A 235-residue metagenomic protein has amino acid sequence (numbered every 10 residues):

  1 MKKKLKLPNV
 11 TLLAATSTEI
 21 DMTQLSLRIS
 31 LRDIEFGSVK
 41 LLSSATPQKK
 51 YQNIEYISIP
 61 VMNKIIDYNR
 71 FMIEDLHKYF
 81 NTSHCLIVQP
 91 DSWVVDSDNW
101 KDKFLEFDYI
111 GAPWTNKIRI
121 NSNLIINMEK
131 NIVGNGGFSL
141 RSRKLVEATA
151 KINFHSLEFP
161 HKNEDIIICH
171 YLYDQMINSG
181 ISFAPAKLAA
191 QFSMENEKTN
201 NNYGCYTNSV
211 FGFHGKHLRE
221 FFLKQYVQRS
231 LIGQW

Functional and structural regions predicted by a protein language model:
M1-R28: N-proximal low-complexity "stem/linker" segments adjacent to membrane-targeting elements
L25-G37: Short, acidic, metal-binding catalytic loop of nucleotide-sugar glycosyltransferases
E35-S44, I110: Short, hydrophobic beta-strand segments that form beta-sheet elements in well-ordered domains
V39, P90-D91, S142: Generic structural signal for small/hydrophobic residues in well-ordered secondary structure, especially within
L41-S83: Active-site-proximal specificity loops/subdomain of glycosyltransferases
T82-V95: Short beta-strand-to-loop acidic/aromatic patch adjacent to the donor-nucleotide binding site
W93-I126: Conserved donor-nucleotide/metal-binding helix-loop-beta segment in metal-dependent transferases, i.e., the alpha-helix
N131-W235: Catalytic core and acceptor-binding pocket of nucleotide-sugar-dependent glycosyltransferases
